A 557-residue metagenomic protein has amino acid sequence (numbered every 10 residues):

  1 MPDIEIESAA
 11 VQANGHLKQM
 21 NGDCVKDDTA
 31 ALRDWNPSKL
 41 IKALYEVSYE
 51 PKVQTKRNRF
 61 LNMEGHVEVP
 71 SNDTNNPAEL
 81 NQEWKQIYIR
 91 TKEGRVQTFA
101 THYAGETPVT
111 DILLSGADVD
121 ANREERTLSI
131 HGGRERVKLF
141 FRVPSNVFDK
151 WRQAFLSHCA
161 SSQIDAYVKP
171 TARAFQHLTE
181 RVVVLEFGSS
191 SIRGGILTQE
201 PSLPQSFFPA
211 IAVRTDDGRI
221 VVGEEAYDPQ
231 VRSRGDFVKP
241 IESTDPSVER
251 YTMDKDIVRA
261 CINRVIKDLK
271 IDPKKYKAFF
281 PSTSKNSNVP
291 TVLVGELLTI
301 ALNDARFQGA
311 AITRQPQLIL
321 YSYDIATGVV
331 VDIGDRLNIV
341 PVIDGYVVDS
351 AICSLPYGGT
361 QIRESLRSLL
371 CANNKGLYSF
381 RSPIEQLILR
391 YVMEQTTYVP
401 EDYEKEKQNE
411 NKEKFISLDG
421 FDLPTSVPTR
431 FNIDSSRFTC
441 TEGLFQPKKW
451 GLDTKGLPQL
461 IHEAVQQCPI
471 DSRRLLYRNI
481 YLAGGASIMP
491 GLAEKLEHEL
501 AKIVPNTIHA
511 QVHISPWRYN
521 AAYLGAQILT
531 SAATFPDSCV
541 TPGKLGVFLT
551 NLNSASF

Functional and structural regions predicted by a protein language model:
P51-T107, W151: Polybasic phosphoinositide-binding surfaces of eukaryotic membrane-targeting domains
K85, S115-S162: Canonical pleckstrin homology
V168-H177, V182, N303-V331, G525-Q527: Conserved phosphate-binding catalytic cores of ATP/NTP-utilizing and phosphoryl-transfer enzymes
V182-K285, E296-L298, D349-S350, L370 (+1 more regions): Conserved phosphate-binding loops in N-terminal lobes of ATP-dependent enzymes of the actin/Hsp70/sugar-kinase
P281-L293, T397, E401, R478-E499 (+1 more regions): Glycine-rich phosphate-binding loops at beta-strand->alpha-helix junctions
I312-Q315, L475, E497-Q527: Conserved phosphate-binding/catalytic loops in two-lobed NTP-binding clefts
I343-G451: Phosphate-binding glycine-rich/basic clefts of nucleotide- and phosphate-handling proteins, predominantly
S379-I388, Y398-N411, H513-F557: Acidic, glycine/GT-rich loop-and beta-edge segments that sit at the periphery of enzyme/chaperone cores
